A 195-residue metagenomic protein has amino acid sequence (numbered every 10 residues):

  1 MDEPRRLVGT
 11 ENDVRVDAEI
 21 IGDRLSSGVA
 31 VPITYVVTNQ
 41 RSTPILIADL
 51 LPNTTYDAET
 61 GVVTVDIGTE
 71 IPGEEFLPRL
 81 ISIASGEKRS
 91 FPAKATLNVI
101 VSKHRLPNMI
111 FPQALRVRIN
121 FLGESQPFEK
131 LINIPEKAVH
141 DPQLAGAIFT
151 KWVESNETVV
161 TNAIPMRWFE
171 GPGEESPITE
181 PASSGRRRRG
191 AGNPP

Functional and structural regions predicted by a protein language model:
M1-G28, Q40-S42, M166: Low-complexity, acidic Ser/Thr/Pro/Gly-rich terminal tails and inter-domain linkers that flank the onset of structured
M1-V16, E174, E180, G185 (+1 more regions): N-terminal low-complexity, Pro/Thr/Ser-rich intrinsically disordered segments that act as propeptides or flexible
G22-D23, L77-I83, R105-P107: Beta-strand-rich interaction surfaces with strong enrichment in secreted/lumenal proteins
S27-G28, I83-K88, P92-K94: Solvent-exposed, conformationally flexible loop/turn segments
V31-N39: Short, well-ordered beta-strand segments enriched in hydrophobic/aromatic residues
T38-Q40, K94-N98: Solvent-exposed residues in well-ordered beta-strands and their adjoining turns, especially edge/terminal strands
S42-K88: The feature marks short-to-medium sequence segments in extracytoplasmic or secretory-pathway proteins
L97-P177: Terminal connector regions
